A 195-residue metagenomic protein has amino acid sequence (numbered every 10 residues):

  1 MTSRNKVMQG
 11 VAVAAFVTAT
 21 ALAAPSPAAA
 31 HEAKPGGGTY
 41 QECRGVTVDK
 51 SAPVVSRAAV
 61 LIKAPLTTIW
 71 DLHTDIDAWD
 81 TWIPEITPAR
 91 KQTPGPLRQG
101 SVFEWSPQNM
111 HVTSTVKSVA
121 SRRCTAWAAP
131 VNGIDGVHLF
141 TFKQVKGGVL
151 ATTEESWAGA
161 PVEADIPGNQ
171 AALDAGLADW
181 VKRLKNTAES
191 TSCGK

Functional and structural regions predicted by a protein language model:
M1-A30: Secretory targeting and sorting signals
A28-R90: Hydrophobic ligand-binding cavity/cleft-lining segments
P53, G100, R122-C124, K146-L150: A generic structural signal for beta-strand entry/edge sites
L61, R90-V137, R183-K195: Glycine-rich portal/gate segments that line the openings of hydrophobic small-molecule binding cavities
I62, L66, L72, N109 (+2 more regions): Solvent-exposed, acidic/flexible segments
D71-P84, Q108, S121, A178 (+1 more regions): Sec-exported extracytoplasmic/periplasmic mature domains
H73-I76, I83, P107-N109, S118-A120 (+3 more regions): A mature extracytoplasmic/lumenal domain signature
P130-D179, L184: Beta-strand/loop substructures that line and gate deep hydrophobic ligand-binding cavities in soluble
